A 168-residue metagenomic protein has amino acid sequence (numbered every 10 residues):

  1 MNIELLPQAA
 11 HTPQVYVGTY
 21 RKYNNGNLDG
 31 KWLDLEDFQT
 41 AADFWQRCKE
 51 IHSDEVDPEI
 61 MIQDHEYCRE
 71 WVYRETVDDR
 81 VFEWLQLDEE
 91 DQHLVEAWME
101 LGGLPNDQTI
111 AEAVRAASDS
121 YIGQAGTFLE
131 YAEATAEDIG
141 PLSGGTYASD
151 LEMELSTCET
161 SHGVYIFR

Functional and structural regions predicted by a protein language model:
N2-D54: N-terminal ordered "arm"
P7-H11, E133-R168: Acidic, proline/glycine-rich low-complexity IDRs
V15, K31, I60, V164-I166: A broad, low-specificity signal marking well-ordered, structured residues that form hydrophobic/aromatic
T19, D64, R168: Pocket-edge structural micro-motifs
Q39-A111: Structured domain cores in non-transmembrane regions
C68-V77, L104-D107, D119, A125-F128 (+1 more regions): Non-transmembrane, interaction-prone alpha-helical and coil segments associated with secretion and export
L94, A113, G163-Y165: Detector for intrinsically disordered, low-structure N-terminal pre-sequences
M99-G140, G145: Extracytoplasmic/secretory-pathway segments with low complexity and glycosylation-like composition
